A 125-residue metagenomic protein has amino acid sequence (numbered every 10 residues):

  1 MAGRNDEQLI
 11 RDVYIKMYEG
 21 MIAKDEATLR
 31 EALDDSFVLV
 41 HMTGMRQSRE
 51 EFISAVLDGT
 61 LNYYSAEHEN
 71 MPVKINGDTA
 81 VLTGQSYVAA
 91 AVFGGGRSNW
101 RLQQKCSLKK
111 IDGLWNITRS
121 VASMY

Functional and structural regions predicted by a protein language model:
A2-E31, S36-Y125: A beta-strand edge to alpha-helix "cap/lid" segment located at domain peripheries
